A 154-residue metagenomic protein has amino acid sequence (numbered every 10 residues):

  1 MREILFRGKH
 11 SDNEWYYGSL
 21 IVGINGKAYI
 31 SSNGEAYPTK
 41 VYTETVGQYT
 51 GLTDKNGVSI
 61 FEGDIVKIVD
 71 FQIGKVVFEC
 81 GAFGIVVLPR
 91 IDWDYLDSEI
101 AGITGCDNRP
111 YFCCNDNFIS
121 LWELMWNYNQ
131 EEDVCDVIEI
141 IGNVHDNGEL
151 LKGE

Functional and structural regions predicted by a protein language model:
M1-E154: Secondary-structure transition motif
